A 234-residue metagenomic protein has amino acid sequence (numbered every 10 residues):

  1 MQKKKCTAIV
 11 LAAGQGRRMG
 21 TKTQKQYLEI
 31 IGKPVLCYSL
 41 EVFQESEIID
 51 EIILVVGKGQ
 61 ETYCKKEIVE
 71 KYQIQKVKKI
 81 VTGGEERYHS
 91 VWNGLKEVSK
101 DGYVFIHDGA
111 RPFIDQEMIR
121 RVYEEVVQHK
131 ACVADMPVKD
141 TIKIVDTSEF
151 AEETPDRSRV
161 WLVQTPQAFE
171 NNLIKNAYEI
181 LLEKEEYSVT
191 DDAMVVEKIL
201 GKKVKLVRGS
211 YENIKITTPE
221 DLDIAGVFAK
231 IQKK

Functional and structural regions predicted by a protein language model:
Q2, W161-K234: Conserved alpha/beta core of the MobA/IspD/sugar-nucleotide pyrophosphorylase nucleotidyltransferase superfamily
K3-E61: N-terminal glycine-rich phosphate-binding loop and ensuing alpha1 helix
V10, L36, G94, D108 (+3 more regions): Residue-level signal for inorganic ion chemistry
M19, C64-I68, V122, A225: Hydrophobic packing residues within well-ordered alpha-helices of enzyme cores
C37-D101, K184-E185: Conserved N-terminal catalytic core of the sugar/cofactor nucleotidyltransferase
C64-E67, V91-W92, Q116-E117, K143-E149 (+2 more regions): Short, well-ordered secondary-structure micro-motifs
K79, E85-V145, Q164: Conserved beta-loop-beta/alpha segment of the NTase-like Rossmann-fold superfamily that binds/positions NTPs
I144-F169: Short, flexible, basic/aromatic active-site loop/helix in glycosyltransferases
